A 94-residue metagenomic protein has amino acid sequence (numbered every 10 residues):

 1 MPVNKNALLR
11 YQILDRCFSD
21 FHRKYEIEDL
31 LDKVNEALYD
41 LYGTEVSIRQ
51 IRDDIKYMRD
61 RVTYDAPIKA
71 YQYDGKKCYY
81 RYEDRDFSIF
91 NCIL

Functional and structural regions predicted by a protein language model:
M1-L94: Short, basic/aromatic recognition patches that contact phosphate-bearing ligands
